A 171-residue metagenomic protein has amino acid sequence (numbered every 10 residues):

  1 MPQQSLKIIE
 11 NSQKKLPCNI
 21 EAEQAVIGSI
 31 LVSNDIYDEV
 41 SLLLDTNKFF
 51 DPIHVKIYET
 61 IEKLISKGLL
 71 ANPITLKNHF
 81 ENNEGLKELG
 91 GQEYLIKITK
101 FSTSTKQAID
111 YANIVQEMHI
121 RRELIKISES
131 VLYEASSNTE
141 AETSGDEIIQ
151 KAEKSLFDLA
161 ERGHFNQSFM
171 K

Functional and structural regions predicted by a protein language model:
M1-I120: Noncatalytic partner-interaction/assembly domains of nucleic-acid and motor enzyme complexes, especially the accessory
G28, F165-K171: The Walker A/P-loop phosphate-binding site
D51-P52, E81, Q92-F165: Extended, charged alpha-helical coiled-coil/arm scaffolds that mediate oligomerization and mechanical coupling in large
I65-L69, R162-Q167: Active-site phosphate-binding and catalytic loops of NTP-dependent enzymes
N72, G91, S144, M170-K171: Helix N-terminus capping/helix-initiation residues
